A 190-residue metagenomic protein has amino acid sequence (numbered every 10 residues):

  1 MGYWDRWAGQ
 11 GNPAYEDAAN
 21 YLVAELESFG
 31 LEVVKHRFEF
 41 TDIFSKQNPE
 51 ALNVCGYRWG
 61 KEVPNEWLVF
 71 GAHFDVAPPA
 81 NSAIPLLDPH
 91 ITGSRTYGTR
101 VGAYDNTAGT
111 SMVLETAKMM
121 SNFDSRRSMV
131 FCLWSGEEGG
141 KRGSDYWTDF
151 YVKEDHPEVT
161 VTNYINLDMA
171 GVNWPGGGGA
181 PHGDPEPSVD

Functional and structural regions predicted by a protein language model:
M1-Y3, G11-E25, V54, N106-M112 (+4 more regions): Stable alpha-helical elements in mature extracytoplasmic
G2-W59: A non-catalytic alpha/beta surface segment that caps or lines the substrate-entry region of metallo-dependent hydrolase
A8-A19, P49, W67, G102-T110 (+2 more regions): Solvent-exposed, acidic/flexible segments
L22, V33-H36, N53-Y57, W67-G71 (+2 more regions): Structural recognition of the beta-strand scaffold that forms the well-ordered cores of secreted hydrolase catalytic
E27, F70, D75-K141: Alpha-helical metal-binding/catalytic segments enriched in His/Glu/Asp
E32, E39-I43, K61-V63, F74-P78 (+2 more regions): Solvent-exposed loop/turn segments at secondary-structure junctions within structured extracellular/periplasmic domains
K46-E50, W59-N65, N122-R126, G140 (+1 more regions): Extracellular/periplasmic catalytic domains that process cell-envelope and extracellular macromolecules
D124, W134-D190: Metal-dependent peptidase/peptidase-like ectodomains
